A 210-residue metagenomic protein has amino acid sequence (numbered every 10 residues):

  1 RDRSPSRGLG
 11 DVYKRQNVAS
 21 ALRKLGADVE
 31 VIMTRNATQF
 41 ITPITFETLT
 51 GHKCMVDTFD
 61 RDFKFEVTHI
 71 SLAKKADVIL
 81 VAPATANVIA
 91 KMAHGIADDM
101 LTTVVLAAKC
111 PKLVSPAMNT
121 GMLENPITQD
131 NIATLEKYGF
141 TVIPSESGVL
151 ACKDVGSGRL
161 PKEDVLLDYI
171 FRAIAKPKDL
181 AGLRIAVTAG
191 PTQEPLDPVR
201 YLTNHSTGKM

Functional and structural regions predicted by a protein language model:
R1-L9, Y13: Single conserved hydrophobic/aromatic residue that forms the stacking wall/gate of nucleotide- or nucleobase-binding
G10-D11, D60, A84-I89, M118-T120 (+2 more regions): Short glycine-rich anion-binding loops that position phosphate/pyrophosphate groups of nucleotides and phosphorylated
D28-N36, L113-P116: Short internal beta-strands
I44-K91: Glycine-rich oxoanion-binding loops at beta->alpha junctions
A86-A97, M122-N125, L196-T203: Glycine/threonine-rich flexible loop motifs
K109-V149, G156-I170: Short, glycine-/small-residue-rich phosphate/pyrophosphate-handling segment
R184-I185: Conserved hydrophobic helix-helix packing surfaces used for dimerization/oligomerization
T203-M210: Gly/Ser/Thr-rich active-site loops/lids in small-molecule metabolic enzymes that frequently grip phosphoryl groups
